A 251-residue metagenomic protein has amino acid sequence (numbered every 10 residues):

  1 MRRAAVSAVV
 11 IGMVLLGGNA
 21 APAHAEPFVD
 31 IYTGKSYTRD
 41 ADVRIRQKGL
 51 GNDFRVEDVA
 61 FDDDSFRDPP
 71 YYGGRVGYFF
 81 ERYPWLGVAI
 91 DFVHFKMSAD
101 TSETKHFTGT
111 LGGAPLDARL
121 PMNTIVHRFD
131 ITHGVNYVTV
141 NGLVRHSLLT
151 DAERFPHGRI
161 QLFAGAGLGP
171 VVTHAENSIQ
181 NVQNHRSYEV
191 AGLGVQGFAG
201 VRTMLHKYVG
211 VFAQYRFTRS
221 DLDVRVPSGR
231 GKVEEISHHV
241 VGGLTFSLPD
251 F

Functional and structural regions predicted by a protein language model:
V14-P22: C-terminal segment of classical bacterial N-terminal signal peptides
P22-E26, Y83-W85, H157-Q161, M204-Y208: Strand-connecting loop/turn motifs
A23-F80, V171-A175, H239-F251: Short glycine/proline- and aromatic-enriched beta-strand/turn motifs that initiate or cap beta-hairpins
D42-Q47, D100-H106, F155, H174-Q183 (+1 more regions): Outer-membrane beta-barrel translocator domains and adjoining extracellular loop/strand segments of Gram-negative
D42-R44, L50, F54, A60 (+1 more regions): Predominantly the C-terminal beta-signal and adjacent terminal strand-loop region of outer-membrane beta-barrel
V59-D62, T124-I131, Q180-Y188, R225-V233: Extracellular loop and loop/strand-boundary signature of outer-membrane beta-barrel proteins
D68-Y72, G134-V138, I160, E189-V195 (+1 more regions): Residues that define the transmembrane beta-barrel architecture of outer-membrane proteins
R75-S178, V241-F251: Gram-negative (and chloroplast) outer-membrane scaffold detector with strong preference for beta-barrel transmembrane
